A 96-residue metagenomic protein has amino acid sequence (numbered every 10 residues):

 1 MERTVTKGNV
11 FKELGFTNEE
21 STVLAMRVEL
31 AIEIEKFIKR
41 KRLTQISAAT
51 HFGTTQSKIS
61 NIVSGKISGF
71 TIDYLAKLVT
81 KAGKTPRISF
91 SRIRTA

Functional and structural regions predicted by a protein language model:
M1-I32, I93: N-terminal flexible/basic segments that precede or flank functional cores
V28-R42: Short, amphipathic alpha-helical "recognition" segments used to contact nucleic acids or chromatin
I38, A49, V79: The alpha-helix within a helix-turn-helix
L43-K58: Short alpha-helical DNA-recognition segment
V63: DNA major-groove recognition helix of helix-turn-helix
I72-I88: DNA major-groove recognition helix of helix-turn-helix/homeodomain DNA-binding modules
R87-A96: Short, charged recognition helix plus adjacent turn of helix-turn-helix-like nucleic-acid-binding domains
